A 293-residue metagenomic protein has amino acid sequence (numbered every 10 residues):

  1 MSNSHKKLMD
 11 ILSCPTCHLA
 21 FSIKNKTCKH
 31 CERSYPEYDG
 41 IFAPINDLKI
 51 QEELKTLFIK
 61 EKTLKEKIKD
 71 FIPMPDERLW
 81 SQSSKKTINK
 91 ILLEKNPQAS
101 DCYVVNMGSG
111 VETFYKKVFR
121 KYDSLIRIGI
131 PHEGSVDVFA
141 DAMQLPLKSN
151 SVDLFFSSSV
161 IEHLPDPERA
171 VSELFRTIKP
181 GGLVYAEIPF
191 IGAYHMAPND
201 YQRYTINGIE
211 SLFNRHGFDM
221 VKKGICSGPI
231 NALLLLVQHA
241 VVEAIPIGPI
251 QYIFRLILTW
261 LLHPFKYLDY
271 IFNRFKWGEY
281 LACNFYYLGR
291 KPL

Functional and structural regions predicted by a protein language model:
S2-K148, L154-S157, Y280-F285, P292: Conserved N-terminal segment of class I S-adenosyl-L-methionine
P146-K148, P165, T205: GHKL-family ATP-binding catalytic core of two-component histidine kinases
D153-P165: A short SAM/SAH-binding and catalytic strip from SAM-dependent methyltransferases
L164-P165, I178-P180: Helix-to-beta-strand junctions that scaffold the AdoMet/dcAdoMet cofactor pocket in Class I SAM-dependent enzymes
P167-R169, E173, L183-L293: S-adenosyl-L-methionine-dependent methyltransferase catalytic module, highlighting the catalytic core
